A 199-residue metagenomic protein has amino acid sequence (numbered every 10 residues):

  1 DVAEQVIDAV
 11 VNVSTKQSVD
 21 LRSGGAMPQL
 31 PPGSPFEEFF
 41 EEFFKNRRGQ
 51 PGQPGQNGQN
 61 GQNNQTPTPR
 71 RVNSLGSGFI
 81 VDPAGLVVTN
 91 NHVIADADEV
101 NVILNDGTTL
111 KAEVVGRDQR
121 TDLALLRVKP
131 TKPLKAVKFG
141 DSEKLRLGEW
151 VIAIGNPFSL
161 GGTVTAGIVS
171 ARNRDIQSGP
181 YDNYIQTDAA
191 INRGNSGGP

Functional and structural regions predicted by a protein language model:
D1-P199: Serine-dependent protease modules
